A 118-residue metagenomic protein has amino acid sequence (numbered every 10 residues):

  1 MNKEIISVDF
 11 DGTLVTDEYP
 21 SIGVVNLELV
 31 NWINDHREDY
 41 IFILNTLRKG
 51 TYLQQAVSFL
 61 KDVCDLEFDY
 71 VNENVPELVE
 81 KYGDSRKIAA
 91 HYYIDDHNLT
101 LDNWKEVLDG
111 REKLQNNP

Functional and structural regions predicted by a protein language model:
M1-E77: Alpha-helical substrate-recognition element adjacent to the catalytic core
L53-P118: C-terminal cap/substrate-recognition subdomain and adjoining C-terminal extension of metal-dependent phosphatase-like
